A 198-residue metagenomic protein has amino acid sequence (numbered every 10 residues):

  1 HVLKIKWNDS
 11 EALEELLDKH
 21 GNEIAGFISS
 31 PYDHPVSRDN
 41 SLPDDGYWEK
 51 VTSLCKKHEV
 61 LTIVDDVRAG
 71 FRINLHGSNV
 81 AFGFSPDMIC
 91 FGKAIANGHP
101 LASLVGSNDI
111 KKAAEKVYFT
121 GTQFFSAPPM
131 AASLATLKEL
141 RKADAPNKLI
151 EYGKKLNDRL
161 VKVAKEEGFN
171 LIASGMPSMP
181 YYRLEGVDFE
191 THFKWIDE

Functional and structural regions predicted by a protein language model:
H1-E198: Conserved N-terminal phosphate-binding loop of PLP-dependent enzymes in the Aspartate aminotransferase
